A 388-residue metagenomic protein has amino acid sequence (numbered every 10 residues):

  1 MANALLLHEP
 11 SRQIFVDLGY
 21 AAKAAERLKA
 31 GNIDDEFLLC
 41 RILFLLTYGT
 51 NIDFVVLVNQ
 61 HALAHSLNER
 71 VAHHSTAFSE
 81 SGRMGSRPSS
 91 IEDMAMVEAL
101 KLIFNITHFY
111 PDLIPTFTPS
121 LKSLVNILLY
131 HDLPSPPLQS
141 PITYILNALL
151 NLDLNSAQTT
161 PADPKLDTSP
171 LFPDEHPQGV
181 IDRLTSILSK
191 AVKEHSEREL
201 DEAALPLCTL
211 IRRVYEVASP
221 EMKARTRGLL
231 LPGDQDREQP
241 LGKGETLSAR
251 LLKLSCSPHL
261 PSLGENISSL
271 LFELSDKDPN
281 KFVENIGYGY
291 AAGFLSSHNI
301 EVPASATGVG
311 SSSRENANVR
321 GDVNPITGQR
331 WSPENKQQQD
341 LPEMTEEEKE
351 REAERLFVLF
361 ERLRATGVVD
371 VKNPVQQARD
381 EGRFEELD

Functional and structural regions predicted by a protein language model:
M1-L38, L45-N68, A77-G85, S89-M94 (+5 more regions): Elongated alpha-helical scaffolds that mediate protein-protein interactions in large eukaryotic proteins, primarily
M1-L6, A24-R27, L39-T50, M96-Y110 (+5 more regions): Hydrophobic residues within the alpha-helices of tandem HEAT/HEAT-like
F15-A22, G31-R41, V58-H65, S86-K101 (+9 more regions): Residues within HEAT/ARM-like alpha-solenoid scaffolds
L18-R27, I42, H61-H74, E80-R83 (+4 more regions): Alpha-helical solenoid scaffolds in eukaryotic proteins
E69-E92, L128-P137, P161-P164, L184-E202 (+2 more regions): Acidic, Ser/Thr- and Gly/Pro-rich intrinsically disordered linkers and low-complexity segments that flank or connect
L128-T159: Beta-propeller domains
A157-P333: Eukaryotic scaffolding regions of large macromolecular assemblies
E301-D388: Eukaryotic intrinsically disordered, low-complexity regulatory tails and linkers enriched in charged/polar residues
